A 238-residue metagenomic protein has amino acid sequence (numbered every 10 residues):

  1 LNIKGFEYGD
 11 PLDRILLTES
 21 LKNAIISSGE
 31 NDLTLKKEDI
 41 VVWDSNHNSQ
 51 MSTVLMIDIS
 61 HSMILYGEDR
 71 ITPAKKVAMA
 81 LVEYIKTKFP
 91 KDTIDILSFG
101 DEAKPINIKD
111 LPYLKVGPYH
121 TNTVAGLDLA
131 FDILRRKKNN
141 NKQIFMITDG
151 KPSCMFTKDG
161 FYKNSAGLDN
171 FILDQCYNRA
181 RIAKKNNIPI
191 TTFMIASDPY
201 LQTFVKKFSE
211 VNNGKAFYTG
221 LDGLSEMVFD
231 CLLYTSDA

Functional and structural regions predicted by a protein language model:
L1-T53, I59-S62: Negatively charged sequence features
P11, I15, I64-T72, G117-T121 (+1 more regions): Ordered, soluble secondary-structure elements with a strong preference for glycine-centered loop motifs and nearby
L21, N46-L111, G126-A130, N140-I147 (+1 more regions): Von Willebrand factor
D39-I40, V77, G126-L129, Q175-R179 (+1 more regions): Well-ordered alpha-helical segments embedded in enzymatic catalytic cores
P90-T123, D132-K137, C154-G160, Y200-F208 (+1 more regions): Short beta-strand-loop
P118-T121, G150-V211: VWA/integrin I-like adhesion module and closely mimicked acidic/polar interface patches used
A216-L221: Short acidic-hydrophobic, aromatic-tinged amphipathic segments that line or gate anion-handling sites
Y234-A238: Conserved small/polar residues in nucleotide/adenosyl-binding loops
